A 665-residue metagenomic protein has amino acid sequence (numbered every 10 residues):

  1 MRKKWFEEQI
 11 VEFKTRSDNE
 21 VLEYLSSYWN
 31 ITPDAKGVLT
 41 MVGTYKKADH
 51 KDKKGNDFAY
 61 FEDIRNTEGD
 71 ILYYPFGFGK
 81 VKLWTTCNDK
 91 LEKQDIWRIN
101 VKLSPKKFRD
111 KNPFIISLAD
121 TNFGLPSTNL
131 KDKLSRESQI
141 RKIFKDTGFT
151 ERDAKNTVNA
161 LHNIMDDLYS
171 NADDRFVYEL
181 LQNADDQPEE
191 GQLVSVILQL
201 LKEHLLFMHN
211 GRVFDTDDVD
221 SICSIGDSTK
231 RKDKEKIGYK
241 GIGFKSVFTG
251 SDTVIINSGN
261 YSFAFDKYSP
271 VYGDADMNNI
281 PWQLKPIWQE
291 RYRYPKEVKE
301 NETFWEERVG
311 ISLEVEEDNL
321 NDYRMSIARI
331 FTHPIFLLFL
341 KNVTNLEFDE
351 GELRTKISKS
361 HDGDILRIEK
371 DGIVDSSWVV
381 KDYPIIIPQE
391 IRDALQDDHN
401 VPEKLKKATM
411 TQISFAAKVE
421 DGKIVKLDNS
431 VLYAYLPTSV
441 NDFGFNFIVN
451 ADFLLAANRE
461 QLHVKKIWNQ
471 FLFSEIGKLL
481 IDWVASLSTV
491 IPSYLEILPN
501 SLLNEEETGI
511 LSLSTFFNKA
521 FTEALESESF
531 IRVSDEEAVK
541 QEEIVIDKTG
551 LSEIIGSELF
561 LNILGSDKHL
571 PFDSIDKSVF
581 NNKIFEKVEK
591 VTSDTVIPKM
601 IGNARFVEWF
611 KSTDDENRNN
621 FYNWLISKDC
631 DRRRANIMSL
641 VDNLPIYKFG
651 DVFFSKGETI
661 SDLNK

Functional and structural regions predicted by a protein language model:
M1, G77-K80, G124-Q139, K145-F149 (+5 more regions): GHKL/Bergerat-fold ATPase module
E8-V11, T15, E23-N56: Structural detector for short beta-strands of small beta-barrel domains
A59-R65: Short, acidic/hydrophobic/Gly-rich beta-strand patch recurrent on exposed beta strands that often constitutes part
E68-L91: Beta-strand/loop nucleic-acid-binding surfaces
S104-P126: OB-fold/S1-family single-stranded nucleic acid-binding modules
F149-E179: Conserved short strand/loop->alpha-helix "switch" segment adjacent to the catalytic nucleotide/phosphoryl-transfer site
L168-V196, G243-G250: Conserved ATP-binding N-box helix of the HATPase_c
F207-K267, V271-G273: Flexible ATP-lid and adjacent glycine-rich G1/G2 motifs of the Bergerat
